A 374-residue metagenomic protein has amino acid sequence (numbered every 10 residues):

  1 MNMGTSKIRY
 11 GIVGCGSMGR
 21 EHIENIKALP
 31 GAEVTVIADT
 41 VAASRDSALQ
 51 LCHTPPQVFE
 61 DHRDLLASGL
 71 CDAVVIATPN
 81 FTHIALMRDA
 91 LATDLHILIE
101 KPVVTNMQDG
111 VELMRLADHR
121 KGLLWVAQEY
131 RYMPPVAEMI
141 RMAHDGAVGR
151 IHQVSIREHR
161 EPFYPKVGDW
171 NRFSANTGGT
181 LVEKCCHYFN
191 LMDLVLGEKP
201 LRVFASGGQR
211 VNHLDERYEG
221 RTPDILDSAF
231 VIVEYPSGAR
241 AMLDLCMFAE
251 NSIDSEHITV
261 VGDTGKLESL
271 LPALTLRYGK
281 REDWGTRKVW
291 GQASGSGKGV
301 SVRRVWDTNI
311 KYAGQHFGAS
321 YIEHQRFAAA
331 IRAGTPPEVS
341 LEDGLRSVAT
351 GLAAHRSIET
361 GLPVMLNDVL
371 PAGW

Functional and structural regions predicted by a protein language model:
M1-H53: N-terminal Rossmann-like dinucleotide-binding module
M1-T5, K27, A32, A73-I76 (+1 more regions): C-terminal helix-rich "cap/oligomerization" subdomain common to oxidoreductases
N2-G4, L66-S68, A73-N80, I84-R131 (+1 more regions): Beta-strand-loop-alpha-helix segment that lines the small-molecule cofactor/substrate pocket of alpha/beta enzymes
S47-P55, E112-A117: Short, conserved SAM-binding/catalytic segment of Class I S-adenosyl-L-methionine-dependent methyltransferases
P55-H62: Conserved SAM-binding strand-loop segment of SAM-dependent methyltransferases
Y130-P223, A229, G361: Predominantly a Rossmann-like dinucleotide-binding segment in NAD(P)-dependent oxidoreductases
C186, D244-I253: Glycine-rich phosphate/pyrophosphate-binding beta-alpha loops
D215-T222, F230, E234-Y235, I258-T259 (+3 more regions): C-terminal glycine/acidic-rich active-site capping loop/insertion
